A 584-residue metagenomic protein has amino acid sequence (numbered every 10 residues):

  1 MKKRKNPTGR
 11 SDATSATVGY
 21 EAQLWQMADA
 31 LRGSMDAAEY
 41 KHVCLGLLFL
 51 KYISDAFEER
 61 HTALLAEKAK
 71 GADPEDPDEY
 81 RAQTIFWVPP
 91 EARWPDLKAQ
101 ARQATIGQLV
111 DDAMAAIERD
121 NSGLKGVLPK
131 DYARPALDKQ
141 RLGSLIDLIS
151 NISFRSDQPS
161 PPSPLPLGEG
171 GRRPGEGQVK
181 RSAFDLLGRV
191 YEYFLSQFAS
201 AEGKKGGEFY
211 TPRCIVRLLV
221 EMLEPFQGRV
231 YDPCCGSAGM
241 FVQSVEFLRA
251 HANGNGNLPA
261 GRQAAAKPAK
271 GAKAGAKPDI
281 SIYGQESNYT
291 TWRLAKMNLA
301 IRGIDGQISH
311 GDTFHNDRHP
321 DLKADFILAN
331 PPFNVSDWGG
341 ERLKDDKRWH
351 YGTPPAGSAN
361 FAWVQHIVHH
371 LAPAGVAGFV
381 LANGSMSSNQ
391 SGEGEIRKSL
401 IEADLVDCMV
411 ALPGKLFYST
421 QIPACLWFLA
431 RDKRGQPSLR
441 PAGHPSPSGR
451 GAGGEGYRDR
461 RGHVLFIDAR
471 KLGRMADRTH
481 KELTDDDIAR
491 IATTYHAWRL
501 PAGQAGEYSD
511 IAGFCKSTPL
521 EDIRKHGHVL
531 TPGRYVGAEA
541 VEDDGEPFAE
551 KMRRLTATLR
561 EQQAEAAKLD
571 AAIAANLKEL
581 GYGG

Functional and structural regions predicted by a protein language model:
M1-P162, G175-F226, Q307-R318, A411-G414 (+3 more regions): Non-catalytic, mostly N-terminal accessory regions of nucleic-acid modification and defense proteins
S34, Q263, W338-S358, N383-G392 (+3 more regions): Short, contiguous acidic/charged loop-to-helix segments that flank catalytic cores in large enzymes
C44-Y52, P355-L429: Conserved Class I SAM-dependent methyltransferase catalytic core
L167-R172, E176, R450-A452: Glycine-biased, low-complexity coil/linker segments
G171-R173, G177, A260-K270, R440-H444: Short Gly/Ser/Thr- and charged-rich N-terminal loops/segments that act as flexible capping/hinge elements
K205-A329, N334-W338, L343-H350, F361 (+3 more regions): Conserved S-adenosyl-L-methionine
K323-A324, D346, S358-N360, A374-A382 (+8 more regions): Active-site lining segments that contact anionic ligands and/or coordinate catalytic metals
